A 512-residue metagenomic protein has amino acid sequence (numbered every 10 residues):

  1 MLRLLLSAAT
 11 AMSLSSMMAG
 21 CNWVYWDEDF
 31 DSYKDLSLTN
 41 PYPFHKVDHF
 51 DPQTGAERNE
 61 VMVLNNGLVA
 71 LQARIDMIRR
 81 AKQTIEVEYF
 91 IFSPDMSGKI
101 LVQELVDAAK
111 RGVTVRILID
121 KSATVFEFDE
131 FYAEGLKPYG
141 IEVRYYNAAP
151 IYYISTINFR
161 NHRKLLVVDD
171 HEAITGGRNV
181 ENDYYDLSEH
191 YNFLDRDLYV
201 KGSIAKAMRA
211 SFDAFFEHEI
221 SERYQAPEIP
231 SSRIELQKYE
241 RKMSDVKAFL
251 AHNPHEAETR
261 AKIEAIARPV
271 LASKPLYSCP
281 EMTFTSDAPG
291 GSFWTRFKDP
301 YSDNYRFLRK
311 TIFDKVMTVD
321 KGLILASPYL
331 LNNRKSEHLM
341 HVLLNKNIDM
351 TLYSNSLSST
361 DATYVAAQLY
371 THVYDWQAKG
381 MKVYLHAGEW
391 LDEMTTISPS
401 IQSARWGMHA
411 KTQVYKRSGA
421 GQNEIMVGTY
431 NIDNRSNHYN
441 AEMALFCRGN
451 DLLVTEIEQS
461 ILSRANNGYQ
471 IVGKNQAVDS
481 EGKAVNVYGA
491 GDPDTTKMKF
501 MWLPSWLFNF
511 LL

Functional and structural regions predicted by a protein language model:
M1-L4: Positively charged n-region of N-terminal signal peptides that target proteins for export
A8-M17: Bacterial N-terminal signal peptides
G20-E142, A148-R163, V168-L512: Charged, low-complexity intrinsically disordered terminal segments
